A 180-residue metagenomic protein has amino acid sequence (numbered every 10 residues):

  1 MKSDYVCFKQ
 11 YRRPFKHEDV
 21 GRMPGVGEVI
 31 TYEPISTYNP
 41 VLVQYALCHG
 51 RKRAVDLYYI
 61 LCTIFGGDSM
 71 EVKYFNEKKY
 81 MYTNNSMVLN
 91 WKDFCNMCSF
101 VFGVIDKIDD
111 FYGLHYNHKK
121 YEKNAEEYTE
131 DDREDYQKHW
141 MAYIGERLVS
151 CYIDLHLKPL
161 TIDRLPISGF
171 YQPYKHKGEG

Functional and structural regions predicted by a protein language model:
M1-G180: ER/Golgi luminal nucleotide-sugar-dependent glycosyltransferases, focusing on the catalytic module
